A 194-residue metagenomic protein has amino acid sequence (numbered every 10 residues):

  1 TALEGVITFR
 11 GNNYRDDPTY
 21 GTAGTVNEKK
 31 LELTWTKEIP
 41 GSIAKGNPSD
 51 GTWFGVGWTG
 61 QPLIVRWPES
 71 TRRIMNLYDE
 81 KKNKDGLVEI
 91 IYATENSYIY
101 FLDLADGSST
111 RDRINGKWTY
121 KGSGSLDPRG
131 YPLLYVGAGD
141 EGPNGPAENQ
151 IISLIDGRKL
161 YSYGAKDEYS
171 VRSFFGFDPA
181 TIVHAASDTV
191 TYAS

Functional and structural regions predicted by a protein language model:
T1-S194: Noncatalytic, solvent-exposed loop/strand surfaces of beta-propeller-type extracellular/periplasmic domains
